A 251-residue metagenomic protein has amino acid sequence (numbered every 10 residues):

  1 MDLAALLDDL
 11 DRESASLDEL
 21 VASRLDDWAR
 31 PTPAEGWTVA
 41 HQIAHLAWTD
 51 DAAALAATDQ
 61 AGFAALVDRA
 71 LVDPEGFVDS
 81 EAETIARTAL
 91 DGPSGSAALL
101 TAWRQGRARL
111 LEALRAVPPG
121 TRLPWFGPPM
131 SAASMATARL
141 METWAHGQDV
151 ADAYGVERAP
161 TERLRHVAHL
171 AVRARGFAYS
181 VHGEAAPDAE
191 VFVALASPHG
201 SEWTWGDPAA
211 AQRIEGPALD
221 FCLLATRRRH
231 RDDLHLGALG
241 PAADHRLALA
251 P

Functional and structural regions predicted by a protein language model:
M1-A44, A53: An N-terminal domain-cap segment
M1-A5, D51-R109, R115: Short, helix-capping/interhelical loops that line the mouth of catalytic, cofactor-, or ligand-binding pockets
M1-L6, R30, T58-R69, A116-P251: Structured surface interface patches that mediate subunit assembly and partner/cofactor docking
L3, L10, E35-V39, L46-A47 (+4 more regions): Generic structural signal for well-ordered secondary structure
L6-E13, L99-A102, G106, A136-R139 (+1 more regions): Amphipathic alpha-helix face/heptad-repeat signature
L7, D18, I43, A54 (+5 more regions): Non-transmembrane alpha-helical segments in soluble domains of secreted/periplasmic/extracellular proteins
E13-L20, T49, G106-R109, A113-A116 (+1 more regions): Amphipathic, well-ordered alpha-helical segments in soluble domains
V21, L46, D50-A57, L114 (+1 more regions): A generic secondary-structure signal for well-formed alpha-helical elements
